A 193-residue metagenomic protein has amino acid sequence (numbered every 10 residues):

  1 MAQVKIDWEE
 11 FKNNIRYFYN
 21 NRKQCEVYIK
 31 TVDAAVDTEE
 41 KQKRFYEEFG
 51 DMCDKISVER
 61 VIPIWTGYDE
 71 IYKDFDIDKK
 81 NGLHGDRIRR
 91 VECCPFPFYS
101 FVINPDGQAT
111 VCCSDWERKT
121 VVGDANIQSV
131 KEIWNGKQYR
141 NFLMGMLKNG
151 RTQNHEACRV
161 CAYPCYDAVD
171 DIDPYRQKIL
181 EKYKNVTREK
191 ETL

Functional and structural regions predicted by a protein language model:
M1-E59: Radical SAM/AdoMet-radical enzyme domain recognition
W8, R90-E92: Nucleotide-sugar-dependent
A35-D37, S57-D78, W116: Flexible glycine/acidic-rich beta-alpha junction loops that bind and position SAM and/or redox cofactors in anaerobic
I71-G85, K137-Q138: Short, positively charged
P95-P97: Short, small/polar residue-rich loop motifs at catalytic or cofactor-binding pockets
S100: Short hydrophobic/aromatic beta-strand element in the GNAT-like acyltransferase core that lines or flanks the acyl-donor
I103-N104: Short, acidic, Ser/Thr-enriched surface-loop or helix-capping motifs
Q108-A109, S114-L193: Flexible mid-to-C-terminal extensions adjoining Fe-S/redox cofactors in radical SAM and related proteins
